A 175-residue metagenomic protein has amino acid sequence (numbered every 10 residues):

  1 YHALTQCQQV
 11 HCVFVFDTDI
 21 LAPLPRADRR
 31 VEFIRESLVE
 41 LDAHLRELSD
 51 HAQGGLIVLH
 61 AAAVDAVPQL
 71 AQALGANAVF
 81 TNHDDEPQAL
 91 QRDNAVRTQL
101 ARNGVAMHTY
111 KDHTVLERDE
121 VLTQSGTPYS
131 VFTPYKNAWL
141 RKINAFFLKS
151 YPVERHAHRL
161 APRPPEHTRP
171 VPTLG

Functional and structural regions predicted by a protein language model:
Y1-F147: Trp/Phe/Arg-rich N-terminal binding region typifying the photolyase-homology
T127-G175: Glycine/tryptophan-enriched, flexible segments
